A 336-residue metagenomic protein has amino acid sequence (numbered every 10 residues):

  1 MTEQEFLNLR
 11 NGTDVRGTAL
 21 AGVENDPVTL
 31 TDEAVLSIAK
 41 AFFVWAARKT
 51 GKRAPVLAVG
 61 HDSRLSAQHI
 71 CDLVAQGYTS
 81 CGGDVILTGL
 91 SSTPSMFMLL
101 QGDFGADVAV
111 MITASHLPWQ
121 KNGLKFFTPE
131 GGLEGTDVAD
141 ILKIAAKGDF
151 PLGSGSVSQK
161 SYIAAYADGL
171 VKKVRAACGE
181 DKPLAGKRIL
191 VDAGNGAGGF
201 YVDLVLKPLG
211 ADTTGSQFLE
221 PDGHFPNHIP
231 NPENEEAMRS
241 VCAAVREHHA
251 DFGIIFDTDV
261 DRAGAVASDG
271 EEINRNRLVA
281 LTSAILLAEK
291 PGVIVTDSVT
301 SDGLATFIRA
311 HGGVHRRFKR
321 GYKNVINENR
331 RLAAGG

Functional and structural regions predicted by a protein language model:
M1-E24, P129-F150, F252-D257: Short, compositionally biased "basic patch" segments
M1-V74, C81, S156-G186: An N-terminal, well-structured beta->alpha segment
E3-G12, R16, K182-K207, V299-G336: A structured phosphate/pyrophosphate-recognition subdomain
V44, R48, V56-K121, L204-V266: N-terminal small/polar loop signature for handling phosphorylated ligands or for N-terminal nucleophile
L57-V59, L190, P291-V295: Conserved PLP-anchoring active-site segment centered on the Schiff-base-forming lysine
A67-D72, V138, G199-D203, A305: Short, surface-exposed alpha-helical segments at coil->helix boundaries
Q120-V245: Gly/Ser/Thr-enriched, mixed-charge loops and adjacent short helices that form phosphate/oxyanion-binding elements
L142-D168, K172, A267-G336: Proline/glycine-rich low-complexity loops and linkers
